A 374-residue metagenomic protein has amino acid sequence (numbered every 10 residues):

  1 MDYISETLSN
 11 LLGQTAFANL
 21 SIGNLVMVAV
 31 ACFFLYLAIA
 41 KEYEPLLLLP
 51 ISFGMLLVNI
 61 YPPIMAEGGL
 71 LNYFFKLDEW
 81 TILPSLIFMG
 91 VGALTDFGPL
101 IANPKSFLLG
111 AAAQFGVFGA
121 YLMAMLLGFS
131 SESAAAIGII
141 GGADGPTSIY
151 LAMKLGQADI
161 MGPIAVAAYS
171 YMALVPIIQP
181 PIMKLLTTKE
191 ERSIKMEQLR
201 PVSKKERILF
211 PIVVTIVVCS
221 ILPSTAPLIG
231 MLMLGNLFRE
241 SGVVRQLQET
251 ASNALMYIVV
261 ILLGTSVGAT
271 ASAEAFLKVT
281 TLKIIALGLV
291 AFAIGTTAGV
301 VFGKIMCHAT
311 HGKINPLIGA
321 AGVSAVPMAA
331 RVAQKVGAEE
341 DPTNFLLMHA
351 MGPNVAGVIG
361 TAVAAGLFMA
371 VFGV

Functional and structural regions predicted by a protein language model:
S5-N19, A40-K41, F53-I82, L237-V260 (+2 more regions): Hydrophobic transmembrane alpha-helices of multi-pass solute/ion transporters
A16-M27, N72-I87, S133-G141, Y169 (+3 more regions): Structural signature of hydrophobic alpha-helical transmembrane segments
A40-L48, A66-F74, L94-L109, V244-N253 (+3 more regions): Interfacial helix-loop-helix linkers and transmembrane-helix boundary segments in multi-pass membrane proteins
W80, F88-L94, L109-G119, M123 (+3 more regions): Alpha-helical membrane segments and immediately flanking helix-loop junctions that form or couple to the substrate/ion
L100-Y121, S272-G299, A350-N354: Entry/N-cap segments of selected transmembrane alpha helices and their immediately preceding amphipathic helices
D159-I177, L287-G295, I318: Alpha-helical transmembrane segments
S170-V243: Membrane-embedded hairpin module used as a gating/binding unit in multi-pass transport and secretion proteins
T215-G299: Transmembrane helical segments that form the transport core of multi-pass membrane transport proteins
